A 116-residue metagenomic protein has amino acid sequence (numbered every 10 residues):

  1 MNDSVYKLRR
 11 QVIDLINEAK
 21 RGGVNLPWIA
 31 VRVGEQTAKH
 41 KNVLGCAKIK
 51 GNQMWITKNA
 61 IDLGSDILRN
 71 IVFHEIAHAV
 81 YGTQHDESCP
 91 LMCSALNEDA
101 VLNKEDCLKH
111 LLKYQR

Functional and structural regions predicted by a protein language model:
N2-W28, Q36-N59, T83-R116: Metalloprotease/metallohydrolase-associated module, dominated by Zn2+-dependent proteases
R32: Acidic, aromatic-lined catalytic clefts of primarily extracellular/periplasmic carbohydrate-active enzymes that remodel
A38, I61-L63, H78: Generic "edge-of-domain/loop-turn" microfeature
W55-V72: Short pre-active-site segment immediately N-terminal to the catalytic Zn-binding motif
N70-T83: Active-site recognition of the HExxH zinc-binding catalytic motif
